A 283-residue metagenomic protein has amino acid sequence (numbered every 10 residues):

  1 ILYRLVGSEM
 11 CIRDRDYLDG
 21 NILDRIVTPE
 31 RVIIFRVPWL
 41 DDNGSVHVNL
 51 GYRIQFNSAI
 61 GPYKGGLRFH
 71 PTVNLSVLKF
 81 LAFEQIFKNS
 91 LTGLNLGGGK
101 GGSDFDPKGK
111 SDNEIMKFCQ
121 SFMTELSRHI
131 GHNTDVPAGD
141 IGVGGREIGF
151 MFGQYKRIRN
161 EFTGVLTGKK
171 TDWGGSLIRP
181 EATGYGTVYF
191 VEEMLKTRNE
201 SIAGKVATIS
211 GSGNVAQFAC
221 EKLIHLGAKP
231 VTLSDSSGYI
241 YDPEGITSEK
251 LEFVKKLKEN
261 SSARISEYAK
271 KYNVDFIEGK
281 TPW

Functional and structural regions predicted by a protein language model:
I1-G7, C11-I12: Single conserved hydrophobic/aromatic residue that forms the stacking wall/gate of nucleotide- or nucleobase-binding
R13-D16, A82-S90, C119-T134, F152-R159 (+6 more regions): Structural signal for hydrophobic packing residues in well-ordered secondary-structure cores of soluble enzyme domains
Y17-S45: Structured beta-strand/loop patches that form or line metal/cofactor-binding pockets in enzymes
E30, D41, Q55-S58, K100-S103 (+3 more regions): Glycine-rich beta-alpha junction loops
F35-D42, H47-F56, G153-Y155, D235: Short beta-strand elements
S45-I86: N-terminal cap/recognition module
N89-A203: Glycine/serine-rich phosphate-binding loop and adjoining beta1-alpha1 elements at the start of nucleotide-handling
T167-K170, G175-W283: Glycine-rich phosphate/diphosphate-binding loop of Rossmann-like nucleotide-binding domains
